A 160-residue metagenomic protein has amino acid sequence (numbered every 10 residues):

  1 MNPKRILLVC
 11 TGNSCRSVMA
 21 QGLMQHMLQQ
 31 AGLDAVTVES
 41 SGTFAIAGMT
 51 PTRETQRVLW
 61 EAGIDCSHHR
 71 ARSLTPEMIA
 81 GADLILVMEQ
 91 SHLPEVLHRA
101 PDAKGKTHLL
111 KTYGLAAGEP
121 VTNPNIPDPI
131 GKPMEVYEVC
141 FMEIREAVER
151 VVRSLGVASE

Functional and structural regions predicted by a protein language model:
M1-E160: Short polar/charged helix/loop
